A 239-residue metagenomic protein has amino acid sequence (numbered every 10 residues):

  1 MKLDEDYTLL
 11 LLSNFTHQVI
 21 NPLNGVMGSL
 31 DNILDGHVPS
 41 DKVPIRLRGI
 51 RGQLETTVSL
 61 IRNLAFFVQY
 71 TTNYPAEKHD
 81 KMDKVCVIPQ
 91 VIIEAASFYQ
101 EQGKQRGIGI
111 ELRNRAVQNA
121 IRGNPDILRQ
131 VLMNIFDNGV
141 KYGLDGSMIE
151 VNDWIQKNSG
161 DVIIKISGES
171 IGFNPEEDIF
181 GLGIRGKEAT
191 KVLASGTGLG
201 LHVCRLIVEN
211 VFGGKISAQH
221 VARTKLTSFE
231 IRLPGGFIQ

Functional and structural regions predicted by a protein language model:
G52-I61: Short alpha-helical segment of the dimerization/phosphotransfer core of two-component systems
T72-K81, A120-G123: Conserved micro-motifs of the catalytic ATP-binding
G109-N119: Conserved catalytic submotifs in the C-terminal HATPase_c
G139-V140: Short helix-loop "hinge" at the ATP-lid/N-box region of the Bergerat-fold HATPase_c
F173-R185: Short conserved segment of the HATPase_c
G200, C204: Short alpha-helical Gxxx[C/S/T] motif in the catalytic ATP-binding
V208-E209: Detector for a conserved hydrophobic position within an alpha-helical segment of the HATPase_c
F212-H220: Glycine-rich ATP-binding loops of the HATPase_c
